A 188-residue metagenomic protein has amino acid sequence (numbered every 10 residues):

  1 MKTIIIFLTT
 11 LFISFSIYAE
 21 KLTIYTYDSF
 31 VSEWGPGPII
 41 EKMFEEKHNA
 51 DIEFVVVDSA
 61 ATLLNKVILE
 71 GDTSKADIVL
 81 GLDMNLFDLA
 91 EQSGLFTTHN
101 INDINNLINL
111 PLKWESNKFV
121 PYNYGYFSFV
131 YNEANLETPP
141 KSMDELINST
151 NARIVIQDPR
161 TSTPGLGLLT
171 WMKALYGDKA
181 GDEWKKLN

Functional and structural regions predicted by a protein language model:
M1-T10: Sec-dependent signal peptide recognition, specifically the positively charged N-region followed immediately by
Y25-E53: Short, polar/charged alpha-helical segment
Y27-G37, A60-A61, K75-N188: Extracytoplasmic ligand-binding site segments that recognize negatively charged/polar headgroups
K42, E46, L69, A174: Short, well-ordered alpha-helices that flank and scaffold nucleotide-derived cofactor binding pockets
D58-L69: Structural motif
